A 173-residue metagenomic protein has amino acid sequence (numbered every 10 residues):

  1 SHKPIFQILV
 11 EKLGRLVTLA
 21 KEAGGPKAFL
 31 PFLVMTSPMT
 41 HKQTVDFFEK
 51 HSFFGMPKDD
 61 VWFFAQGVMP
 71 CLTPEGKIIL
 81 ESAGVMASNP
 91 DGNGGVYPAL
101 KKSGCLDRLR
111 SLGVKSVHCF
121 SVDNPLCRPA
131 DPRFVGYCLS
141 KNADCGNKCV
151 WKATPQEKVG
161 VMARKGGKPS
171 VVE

Functional and structural regions predicted by a protein language model:
S1-E173: Domain-scale recognition of functional cores that engage charged ligands
